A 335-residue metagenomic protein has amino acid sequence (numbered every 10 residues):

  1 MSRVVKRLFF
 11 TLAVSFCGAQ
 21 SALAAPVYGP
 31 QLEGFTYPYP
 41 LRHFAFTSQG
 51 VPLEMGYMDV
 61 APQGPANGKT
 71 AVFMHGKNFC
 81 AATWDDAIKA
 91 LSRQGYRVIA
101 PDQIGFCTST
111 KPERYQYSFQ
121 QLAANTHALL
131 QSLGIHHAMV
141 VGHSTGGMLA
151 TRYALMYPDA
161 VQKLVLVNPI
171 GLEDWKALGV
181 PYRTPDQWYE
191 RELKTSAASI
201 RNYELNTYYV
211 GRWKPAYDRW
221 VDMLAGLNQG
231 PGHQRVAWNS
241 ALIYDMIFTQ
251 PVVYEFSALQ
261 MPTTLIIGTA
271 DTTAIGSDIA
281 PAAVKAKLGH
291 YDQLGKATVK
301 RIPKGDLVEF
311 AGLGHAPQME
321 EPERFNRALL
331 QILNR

Functional and structural regions predicted by a protein language model:
R7-Q20: Bacterial N-terminal signal peptides
P30-P62: N-terminal cap/lid segment of alpha/beta-hydrolase-fold proteins
S48-V51, M58-G64, R93, Q103-V141 (+1 more regions): Active-site loop/oxyanion-hole signature of alpha/beta-hydrolase fold enzymes
Q49, L53, M58-T108, A328: Conserved HGGG/HGGXW glycine-rich cap/lid loop of the alpha/beta-hydrolase fold
T151, L155, L164-T195: Flexible "cap/lid" loop of the alpha/beta hydrolase fold
I200-K214, A225-N228, A241-Y244: Helix-loop "lid/cap" segments that line or gate small-molecule binding pockets
Q229-G295, K300: Conserved serine/cysteine hydrolase catalytic core
D292-R335: Catalytic active-site module of serine/aspartate enzymes centered on a nucleophile-bearing elbow/loop
